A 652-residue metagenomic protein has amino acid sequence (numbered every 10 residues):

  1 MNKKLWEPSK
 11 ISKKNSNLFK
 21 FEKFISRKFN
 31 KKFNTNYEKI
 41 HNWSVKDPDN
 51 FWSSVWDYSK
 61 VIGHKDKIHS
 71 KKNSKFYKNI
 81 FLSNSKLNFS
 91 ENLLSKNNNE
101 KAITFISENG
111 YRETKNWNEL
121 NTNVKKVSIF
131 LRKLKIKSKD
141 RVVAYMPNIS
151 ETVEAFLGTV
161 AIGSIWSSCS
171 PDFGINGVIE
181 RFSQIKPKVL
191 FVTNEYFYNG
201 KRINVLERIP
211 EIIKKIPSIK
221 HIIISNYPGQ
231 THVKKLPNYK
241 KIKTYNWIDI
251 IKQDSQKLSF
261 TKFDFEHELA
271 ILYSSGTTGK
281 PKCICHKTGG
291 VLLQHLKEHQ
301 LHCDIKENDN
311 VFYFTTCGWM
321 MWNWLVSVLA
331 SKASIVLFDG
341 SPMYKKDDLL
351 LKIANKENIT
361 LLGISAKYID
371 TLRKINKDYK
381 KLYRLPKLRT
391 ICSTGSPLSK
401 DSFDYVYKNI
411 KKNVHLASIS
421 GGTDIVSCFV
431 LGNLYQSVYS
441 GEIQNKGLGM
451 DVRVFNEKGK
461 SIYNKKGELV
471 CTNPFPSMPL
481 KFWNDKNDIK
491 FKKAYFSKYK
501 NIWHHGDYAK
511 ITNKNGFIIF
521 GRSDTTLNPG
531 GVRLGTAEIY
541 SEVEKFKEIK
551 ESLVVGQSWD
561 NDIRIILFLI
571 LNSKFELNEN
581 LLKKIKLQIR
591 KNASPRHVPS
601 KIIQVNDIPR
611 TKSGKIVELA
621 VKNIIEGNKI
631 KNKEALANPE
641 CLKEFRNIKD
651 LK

Functional and structural regions predicted by a protein language model:
K39-W43, I103-L157, G174-I179, K243-D249 (+1 more regions): Conserved AMP-binding/adenylate-forming core of the ANL superfamily
K101, I224-S225, N238-Y273, K280 (+3 more regions): Conserved pre-ATP/AMP-binding loop-to-beta segment of ANL
A144, P171-N194, I209, N355 (+8 more regions): AMP-binding/adenylate-forming catalytic core of the ANL superfamily
A161-I248, L349, N358, S365-A366: Structural core segment of the AMP-binding/adenylate-forming
I224-N226, K591-I616, K629-K652: AMP-binding/adenylate-forming catalytic domain of the ANL superfamily
Y245, L325, A330-A333, I359-I364 (+2 more regions): Gly/Ser/Thr-rich phosphate-binding loop
G290-N310, W319-T360, I375: Conserved AMP-binding/adenylation subdomain of ANL enzymes
K446-G447, K460-F496, L534-G535, K629-I630: Conserved ATP/PPi-binding loop(s) of AMP-dependent carboxylate-activating enzymes
